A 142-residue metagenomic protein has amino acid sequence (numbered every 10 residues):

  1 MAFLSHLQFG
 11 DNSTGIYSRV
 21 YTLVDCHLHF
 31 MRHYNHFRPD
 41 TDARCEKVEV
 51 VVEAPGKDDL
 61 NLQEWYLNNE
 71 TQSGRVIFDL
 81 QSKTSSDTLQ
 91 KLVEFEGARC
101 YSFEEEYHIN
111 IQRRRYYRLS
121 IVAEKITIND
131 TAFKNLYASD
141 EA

Functional and structural regions predicted by a protein language model:
M1-A142: Glycine-rich, low-complexity intrinsically disordered segments
